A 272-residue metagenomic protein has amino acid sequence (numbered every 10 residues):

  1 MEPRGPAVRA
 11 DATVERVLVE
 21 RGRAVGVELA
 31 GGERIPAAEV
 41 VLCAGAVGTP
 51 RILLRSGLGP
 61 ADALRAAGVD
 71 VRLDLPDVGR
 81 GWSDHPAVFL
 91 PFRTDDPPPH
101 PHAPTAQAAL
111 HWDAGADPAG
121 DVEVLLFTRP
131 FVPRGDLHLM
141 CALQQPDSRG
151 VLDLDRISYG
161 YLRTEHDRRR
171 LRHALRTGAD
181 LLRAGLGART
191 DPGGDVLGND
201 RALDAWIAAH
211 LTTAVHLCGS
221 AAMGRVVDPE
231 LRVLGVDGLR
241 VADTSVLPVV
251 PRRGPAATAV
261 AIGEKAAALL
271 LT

Functional and structural regions predicted by a protein language model:
M1-A38, G263: Helical element adjacent to the flavin cofactor pocket in flavoenzyme catalytic cores
A7-R9, R72-D74, A242: General small-molecule cofactor/ligand-binding pocket signal
A10, E15-E20, E123-F127, L186-R252 (+1 more regions): A glycine-rich dinucleotide-binding beta-alpha-beta segment and adjacent secondary-structure elements that constitute
V17, E28-P101: Glycine-rich loop(s) and the adjacent beta-strand/alpha-helix scaffold that form part
P50, L54, V249-L270: A conserved FAD-binding loop/helix module that cradles the flavin
A67-D70, R176-G187, G263-T272: Internal hydrophobic alpha-helix adjacent to the cofactor/substrate pocket in enzyme cavities
P86-R176, T213-G219, V241-T244, P248-V250: FAD cofactor-binding and catalytic pocket of flavoenzymes
D167, L171, N199, P255 (+1 more regions): Hydrophobic (often cysteine-bearing) scaffold residues that line and stabilize catalytic clefts of nucleotide/cofactor
